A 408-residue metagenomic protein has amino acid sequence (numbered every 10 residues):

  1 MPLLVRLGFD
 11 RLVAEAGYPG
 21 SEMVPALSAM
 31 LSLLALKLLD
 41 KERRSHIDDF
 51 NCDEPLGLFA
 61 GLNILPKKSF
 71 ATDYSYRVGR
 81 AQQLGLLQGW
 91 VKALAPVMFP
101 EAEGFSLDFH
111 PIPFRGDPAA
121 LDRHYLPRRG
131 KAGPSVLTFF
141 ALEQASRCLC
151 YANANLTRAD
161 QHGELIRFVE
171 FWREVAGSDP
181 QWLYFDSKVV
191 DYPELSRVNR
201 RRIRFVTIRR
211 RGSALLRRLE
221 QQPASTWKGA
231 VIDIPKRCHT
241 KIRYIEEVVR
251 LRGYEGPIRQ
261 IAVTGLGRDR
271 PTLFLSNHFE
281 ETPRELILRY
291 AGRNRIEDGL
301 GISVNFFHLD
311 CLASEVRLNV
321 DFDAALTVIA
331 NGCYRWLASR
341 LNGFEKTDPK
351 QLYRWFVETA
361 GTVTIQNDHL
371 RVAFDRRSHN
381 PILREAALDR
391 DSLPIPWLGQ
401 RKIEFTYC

Functional and structural regions predicted by a protein language model:
M1-K131, T138-A159, L165-S178, N199-R201 (+1 more regions): Dynamic "connector" segments at or just before major functional cores
G20-M23, L34-L38, L58, L62 (+7 more regions): Generic amphipathic alpha-helical segments used as scaffolds and interaction surfaces in large, multi-domain proteins
I47, T282-F322, A330-Y334: Short amphipathic alpha-helical "interface-anchor" segments enriched in bulky aromatics
F50, D108, L142, A152-A154 (+4 more regions): Generic beta-strand/beta-sheet core signal
F139-A141, N153-A154, R210, L286-R289 (+3 more regions): Composition- and surface-driven signal marking solvent-exposed, interaction-prone regions in large proteins
L183-D191, R211-A214: Acidic, metal-coordinating catalytic cores used for nucleic-acid/nucleotide bond scission and strand-transfer chemistry
S196, R201-D298, I302-N305, S392-C408: An anionic, glycine-rich sequence signature occurring as long contiguous blocks
D310-Q366: Basic, amphipathic alpha-helical segments enriched in Lys/Arg and hydrophobic/aromatic residues
